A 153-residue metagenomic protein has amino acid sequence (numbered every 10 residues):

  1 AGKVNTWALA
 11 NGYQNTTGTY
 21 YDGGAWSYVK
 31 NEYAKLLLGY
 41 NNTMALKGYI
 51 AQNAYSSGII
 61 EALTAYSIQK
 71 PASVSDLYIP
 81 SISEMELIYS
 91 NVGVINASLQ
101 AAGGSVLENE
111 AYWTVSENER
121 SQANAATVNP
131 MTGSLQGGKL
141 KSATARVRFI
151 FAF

Functional and structural regions predicted by a protein language model:
A1-S73, L135-F153: Short, compositionally biased
T64-A65, I82-F153: C-terminal, surface-exposed recognition/capping segments
V74-L77, N109-A111: Short, surface-exposed beta-edge/turn micro-motifs
